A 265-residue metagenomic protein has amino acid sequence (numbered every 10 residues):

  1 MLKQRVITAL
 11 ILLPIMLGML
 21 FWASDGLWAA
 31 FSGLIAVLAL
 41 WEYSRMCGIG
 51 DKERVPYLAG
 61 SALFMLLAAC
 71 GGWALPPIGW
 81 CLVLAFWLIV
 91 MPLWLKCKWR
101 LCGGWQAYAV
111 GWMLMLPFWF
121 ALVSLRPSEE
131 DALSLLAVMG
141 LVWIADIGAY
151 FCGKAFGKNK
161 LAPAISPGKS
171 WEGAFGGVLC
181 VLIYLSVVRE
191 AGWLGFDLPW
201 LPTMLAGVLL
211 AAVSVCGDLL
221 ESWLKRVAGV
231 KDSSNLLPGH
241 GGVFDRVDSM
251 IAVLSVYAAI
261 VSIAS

Functional and structural regions predicted by a protein language model:
L2-L209: Membrane-embedded alpha-helical bundles of polytopic integral membrane proteins
Y43, D218, D245: Residue-level signature of catalytic and energy-coupling elements of molecular machines, predominantly ATP/GTP-dependent
I144-K154, S214-R226: Short helical (or helix-break) motifs at transmembrane helix termini and adjacent helical loops in multi-pass membrane
G148, F175, F244-A252: Membrane-embedded alpha-helical segments of transport systems, primarily multispan ion/solute transporters
V181-L182, R246-S249, V253, S262: Hydrophobic transmembrane alpha-helices of multi-pass small-molecule transporters
R226-M250: Interfacial loop-to-transmembrane junctions
A258-S265: Juxtamembrane boundary at the C-terminal end of a transmembrane helix
